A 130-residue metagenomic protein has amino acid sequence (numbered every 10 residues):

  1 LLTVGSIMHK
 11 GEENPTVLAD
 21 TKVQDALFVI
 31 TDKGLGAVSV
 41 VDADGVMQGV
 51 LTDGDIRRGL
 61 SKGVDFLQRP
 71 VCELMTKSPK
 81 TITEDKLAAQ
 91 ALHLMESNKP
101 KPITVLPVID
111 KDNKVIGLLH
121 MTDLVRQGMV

Functional and structural regions predicted by a protein language model:
L2-N14, Q68-P79: Bateman (tandem CBS) regulatory domains
T3-A19, F28, L35-V40, L51: Glycine-rich phosphate/diphosphate-binding loops and the adjacent beta-loop-alpha structural elements that coordinate
N14, K22-Q24, G45-V46, R57: Short, catalytically relevant binding-site loops at active-site mouths
V17-G34, L60, T81-I103, V108-D110 (+1 more regions): The conserved cystathionine-beta-synthase
F28, D42-A43, K62-D65: Short hydrophobic/aromatic-rich motifs at helix boundaries and adjacent loops
I30-K33, V38-G54, L74, M95-N98 (+1 more regions): A glycine-centered beta-loop-beta connector
V50-K80, E84-H93, M121: C-terminal active-site/capping subdomain that shapes the small-molecule cofactor and substrate pocket of enzyme
